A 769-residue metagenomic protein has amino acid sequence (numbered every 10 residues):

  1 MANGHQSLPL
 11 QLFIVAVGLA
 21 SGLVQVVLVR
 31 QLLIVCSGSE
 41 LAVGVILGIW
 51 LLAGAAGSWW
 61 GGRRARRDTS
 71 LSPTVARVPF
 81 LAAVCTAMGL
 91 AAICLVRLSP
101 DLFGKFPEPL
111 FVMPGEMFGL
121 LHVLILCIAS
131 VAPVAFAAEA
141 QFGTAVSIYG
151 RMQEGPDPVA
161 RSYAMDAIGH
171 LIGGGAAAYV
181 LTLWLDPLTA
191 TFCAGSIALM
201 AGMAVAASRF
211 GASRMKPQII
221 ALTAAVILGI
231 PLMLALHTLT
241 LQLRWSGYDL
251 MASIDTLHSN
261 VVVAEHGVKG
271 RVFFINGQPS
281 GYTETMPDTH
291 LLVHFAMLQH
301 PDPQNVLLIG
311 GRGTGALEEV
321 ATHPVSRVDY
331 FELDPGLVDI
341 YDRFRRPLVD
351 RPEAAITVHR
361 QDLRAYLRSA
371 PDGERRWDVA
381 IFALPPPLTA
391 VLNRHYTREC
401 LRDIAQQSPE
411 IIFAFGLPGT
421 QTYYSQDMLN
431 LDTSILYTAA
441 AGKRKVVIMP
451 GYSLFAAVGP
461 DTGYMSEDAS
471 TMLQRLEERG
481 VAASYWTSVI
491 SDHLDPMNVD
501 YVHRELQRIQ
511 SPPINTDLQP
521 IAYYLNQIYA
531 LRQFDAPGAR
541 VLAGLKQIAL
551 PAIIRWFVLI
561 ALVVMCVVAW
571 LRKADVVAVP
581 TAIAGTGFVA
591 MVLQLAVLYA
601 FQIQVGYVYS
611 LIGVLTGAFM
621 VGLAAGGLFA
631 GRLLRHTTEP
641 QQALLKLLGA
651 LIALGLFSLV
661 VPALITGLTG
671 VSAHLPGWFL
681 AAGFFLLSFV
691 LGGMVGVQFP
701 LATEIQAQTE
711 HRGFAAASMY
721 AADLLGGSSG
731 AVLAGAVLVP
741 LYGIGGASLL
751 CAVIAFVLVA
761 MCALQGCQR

Functional and structural regions predicted by a protein language model:
M1-R769: Alpha-helical transmembrane segments of multi-pass membrane proteins
